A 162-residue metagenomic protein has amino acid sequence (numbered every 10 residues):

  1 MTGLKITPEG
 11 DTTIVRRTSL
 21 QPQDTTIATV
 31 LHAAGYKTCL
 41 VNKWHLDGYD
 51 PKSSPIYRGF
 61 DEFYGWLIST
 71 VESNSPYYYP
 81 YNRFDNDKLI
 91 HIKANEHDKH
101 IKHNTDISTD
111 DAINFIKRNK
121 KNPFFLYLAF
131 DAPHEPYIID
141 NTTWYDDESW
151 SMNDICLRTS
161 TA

Functional and structural regions predicted by a protein language model:
M1-A162: Formylglycine-dependent sulfatase
